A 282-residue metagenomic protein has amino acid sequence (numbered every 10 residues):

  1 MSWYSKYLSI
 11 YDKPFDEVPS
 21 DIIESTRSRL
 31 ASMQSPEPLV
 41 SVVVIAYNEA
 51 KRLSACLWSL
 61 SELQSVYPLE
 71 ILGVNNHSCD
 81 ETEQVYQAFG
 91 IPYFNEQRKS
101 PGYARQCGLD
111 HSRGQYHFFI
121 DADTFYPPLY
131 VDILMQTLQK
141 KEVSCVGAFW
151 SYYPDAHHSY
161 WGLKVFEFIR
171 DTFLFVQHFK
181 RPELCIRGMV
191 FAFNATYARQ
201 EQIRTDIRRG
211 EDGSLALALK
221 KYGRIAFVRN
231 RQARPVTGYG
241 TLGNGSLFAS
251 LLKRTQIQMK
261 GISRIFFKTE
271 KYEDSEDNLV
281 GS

Functional and structural regions predicted by a protein language model:
M1-S59: N-proximal low-complexity "stem/linker" segments adjacent to membrane-targeting elements
W58-P68: Short, acidic, metal-binding catalytic loop of nucleotide-sugar glycosyltransferases
S59, N75-E83, T124: A conserved acidic beta->alpha catalytic loop
E96-S112: Glycine-rich, basic loop-to-helix element that forms the pyrophosphate-binding segment of sugar-nucleotide handling
H117: Short aromatic/hydrophobic "clamp" motif used to bind/position activated sugar donors
L129-Y160: Conserved donor NDP-sugar-binding/catalytic core segment of glycosyltransferases
F149-P154, G162-E183, G188: Short, flexible, basic/aromatic active-site loop/helix in glycosyltransferases
R208-L215: Acidic donor-binding loop at a coil-to-helix junction in glycosyltransferase catalytic cores that engages
